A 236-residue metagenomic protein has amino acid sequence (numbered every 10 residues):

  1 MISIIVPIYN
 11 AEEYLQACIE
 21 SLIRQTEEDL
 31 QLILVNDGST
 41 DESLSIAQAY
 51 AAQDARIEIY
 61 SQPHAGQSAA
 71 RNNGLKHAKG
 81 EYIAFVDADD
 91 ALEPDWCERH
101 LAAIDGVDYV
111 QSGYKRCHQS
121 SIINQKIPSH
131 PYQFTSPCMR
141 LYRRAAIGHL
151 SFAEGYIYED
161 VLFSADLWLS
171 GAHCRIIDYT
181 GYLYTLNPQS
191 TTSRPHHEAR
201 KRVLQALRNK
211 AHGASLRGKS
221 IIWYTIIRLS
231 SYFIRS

Functional and structural regions predicted by a protein language model:
E13-Q16, D41-A49, A91, D95: Acidic helix N-cap motif at the loop->helix transition within catalytic regions of sugar-transfer enzymes
E20-D29: Short, acidic, metal-binding catalytic loop of nucleotide-sugar glycosyltransferases
S21, N36-S45, P63, D87: A conserved acidic beta->alpha catalytic loop
Q62-A78: Glycine-rich, basic loop-to-helix element that forms the pyrophosphate-binding segment of sugar-nucleotide handling
I83: Short aromatic/hydrophobic "clamp" motif used to bind/position activated sugar donors
A91, D95-I123: Conserved donor NDP-sugar-binding/catalytic core segment of glycosyltransferases
Q125-H197: Conserved nucleotide-sugar donor-binding catalytic segment
L169, I176, L183-S236: C-terminal subregions of glycosyltransferases and related glycan-biosynthesis enzymes
